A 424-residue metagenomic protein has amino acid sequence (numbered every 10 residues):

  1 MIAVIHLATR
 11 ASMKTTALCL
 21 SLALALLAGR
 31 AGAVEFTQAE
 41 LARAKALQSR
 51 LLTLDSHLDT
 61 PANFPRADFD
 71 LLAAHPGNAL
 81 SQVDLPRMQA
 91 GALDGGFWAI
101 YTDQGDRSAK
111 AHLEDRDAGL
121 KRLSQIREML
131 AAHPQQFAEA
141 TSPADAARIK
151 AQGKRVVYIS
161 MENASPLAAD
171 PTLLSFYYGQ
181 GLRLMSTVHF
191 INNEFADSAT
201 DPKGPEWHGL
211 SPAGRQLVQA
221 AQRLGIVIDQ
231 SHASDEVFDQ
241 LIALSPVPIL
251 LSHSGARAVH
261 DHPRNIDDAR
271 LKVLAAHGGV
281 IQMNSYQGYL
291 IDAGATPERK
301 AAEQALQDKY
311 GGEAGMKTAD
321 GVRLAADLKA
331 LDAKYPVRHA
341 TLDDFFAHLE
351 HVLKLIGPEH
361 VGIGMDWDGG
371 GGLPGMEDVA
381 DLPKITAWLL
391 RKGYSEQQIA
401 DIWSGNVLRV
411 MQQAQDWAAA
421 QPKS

Functional and structural regions predicted by a protein language model:
V4-C19: Bacterial N-terminal signal peptides that target proteins for export
A17-L27: Bacterial N-terminal signal peptides
G32-H208, D261-S424: N-terminal hydrophobic targeting/anchoring segments and the immediately downstream early-domain regions of hydrolases
T53-T60, A233, L251-S254: Histidine-centered catalytic micro-motifs
D170-L174, D197, V237-V247: Distinct, well-ordered alpha-helical segments
G209-A221, L241-I249: Alpha-helix-loop-beta-strand connector modules within alpha/beta enzyme cores
Q216-Q230, E236-Q240, R270-A276: Substrate-binding cleft of carbohydrate-active enzyme catalytic domains
Q222-L224, S231-S234, N284, I399 (+1 more regions): Glycoside hydrolase catalytic-domain context in secreted enzymes
